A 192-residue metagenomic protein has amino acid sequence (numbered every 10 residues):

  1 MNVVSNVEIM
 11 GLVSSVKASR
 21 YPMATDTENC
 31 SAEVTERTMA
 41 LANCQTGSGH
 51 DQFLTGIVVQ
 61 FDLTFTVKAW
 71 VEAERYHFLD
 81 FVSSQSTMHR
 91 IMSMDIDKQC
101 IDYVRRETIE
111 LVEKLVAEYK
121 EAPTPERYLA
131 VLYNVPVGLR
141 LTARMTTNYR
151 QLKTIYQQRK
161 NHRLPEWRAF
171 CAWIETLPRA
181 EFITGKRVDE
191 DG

Functional and structural regions predicted by a protein language model:
M1-G192: Family-specific signature for flavin-dependent thymidylate synthase
